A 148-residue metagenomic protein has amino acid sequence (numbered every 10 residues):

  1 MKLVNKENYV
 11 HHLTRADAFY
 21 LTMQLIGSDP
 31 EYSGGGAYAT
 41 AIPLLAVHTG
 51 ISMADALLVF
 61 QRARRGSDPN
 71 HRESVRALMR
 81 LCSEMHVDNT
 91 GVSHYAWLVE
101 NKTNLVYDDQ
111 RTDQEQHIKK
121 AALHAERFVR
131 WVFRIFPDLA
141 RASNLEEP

Functional and structural regions predicted by a protein language model:
M1-P148: Terminal alpha-helical segments
